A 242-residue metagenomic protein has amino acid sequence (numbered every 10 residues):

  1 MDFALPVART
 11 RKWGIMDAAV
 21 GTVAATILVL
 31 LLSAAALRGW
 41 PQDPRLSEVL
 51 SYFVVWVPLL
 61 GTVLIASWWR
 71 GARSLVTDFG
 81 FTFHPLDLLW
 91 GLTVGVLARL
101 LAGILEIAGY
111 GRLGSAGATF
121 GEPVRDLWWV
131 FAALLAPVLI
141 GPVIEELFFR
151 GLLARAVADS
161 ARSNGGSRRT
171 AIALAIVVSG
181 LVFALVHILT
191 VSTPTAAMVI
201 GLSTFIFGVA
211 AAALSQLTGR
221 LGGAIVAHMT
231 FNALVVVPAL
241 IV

Functional and structural regions predicted by a protein language model:
M1-L86, R99, G103, I107 (+3 more regions): N-terminal, membrane-interfacial amphipathic/helix-forming hydrophobic leader that caps and precedes the first
V7-A8, G80-H84, T119-W129, G165-T170: Helix-boundary and loop/linker segments of multi-pass membrane transporters
G14-T22, E48-Y52, W56, F83 (+6 more regions): Residue-level signature of transmembrane alpha-helical entry/exit and packing/kink sites in multi-pass membrane
W40, A108-G109, L113, A161 (+2 more regions): A broad structural signal for alpha-helix termini and local helix breaks/kinks
P85-A108, R168-R169, V178-L181: C-terminal halves and exits of single transmembrane alpha-helices
V96-S115, V143-R150: Transmembrane alpha-helix/helix-exit interface in multi-pass inner-membrane proteins
G103, W128-V242: Transmembrane helix-loop-helix hairpins at the membrane interface of multi-pass integral membrane proteins
Y110-L127, L153, D159: Membrane-interface interhelical connector segments
